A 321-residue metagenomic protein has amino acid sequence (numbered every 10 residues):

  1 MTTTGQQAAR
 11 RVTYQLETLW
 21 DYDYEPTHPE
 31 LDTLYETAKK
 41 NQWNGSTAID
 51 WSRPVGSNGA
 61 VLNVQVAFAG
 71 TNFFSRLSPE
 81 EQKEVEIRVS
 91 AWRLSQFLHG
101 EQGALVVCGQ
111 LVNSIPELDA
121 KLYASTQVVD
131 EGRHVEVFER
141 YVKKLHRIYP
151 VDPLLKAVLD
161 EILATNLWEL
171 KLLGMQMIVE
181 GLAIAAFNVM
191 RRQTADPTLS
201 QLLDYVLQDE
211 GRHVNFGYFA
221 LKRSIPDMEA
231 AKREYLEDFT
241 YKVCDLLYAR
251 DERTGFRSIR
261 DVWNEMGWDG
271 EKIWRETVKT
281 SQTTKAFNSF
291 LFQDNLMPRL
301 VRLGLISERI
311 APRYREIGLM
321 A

Functional and structural regions predicted by a protein language model:
M1-V107, N113-K121, K144-V151, L155 (+3 more regions): Terminal targeting/low-complexity segments that flank the catalytic cores of oxidoreductases
F97-L105, Q127-V142, L173-F187, V206-G217 (+1 more regions): Alpha-helical transition-metal enzyme core signature, strongest for iron centers
G109-S114, F187-R191: Well-ordered alpha-helical scaffold segments within catalytic/enzyme domains
K121, S125-V128, S200, D204: Short, well-structured alpha-helical segments
K144-L155, L159, T165-T194: All-alpha helical catalytic cores of prenyl diphosphate-utilizing isoprenoid enzymes
A183-V243: Aromatic-anchored, glycine/proline-accented short structural segments that stabilize local strand-turns or short
